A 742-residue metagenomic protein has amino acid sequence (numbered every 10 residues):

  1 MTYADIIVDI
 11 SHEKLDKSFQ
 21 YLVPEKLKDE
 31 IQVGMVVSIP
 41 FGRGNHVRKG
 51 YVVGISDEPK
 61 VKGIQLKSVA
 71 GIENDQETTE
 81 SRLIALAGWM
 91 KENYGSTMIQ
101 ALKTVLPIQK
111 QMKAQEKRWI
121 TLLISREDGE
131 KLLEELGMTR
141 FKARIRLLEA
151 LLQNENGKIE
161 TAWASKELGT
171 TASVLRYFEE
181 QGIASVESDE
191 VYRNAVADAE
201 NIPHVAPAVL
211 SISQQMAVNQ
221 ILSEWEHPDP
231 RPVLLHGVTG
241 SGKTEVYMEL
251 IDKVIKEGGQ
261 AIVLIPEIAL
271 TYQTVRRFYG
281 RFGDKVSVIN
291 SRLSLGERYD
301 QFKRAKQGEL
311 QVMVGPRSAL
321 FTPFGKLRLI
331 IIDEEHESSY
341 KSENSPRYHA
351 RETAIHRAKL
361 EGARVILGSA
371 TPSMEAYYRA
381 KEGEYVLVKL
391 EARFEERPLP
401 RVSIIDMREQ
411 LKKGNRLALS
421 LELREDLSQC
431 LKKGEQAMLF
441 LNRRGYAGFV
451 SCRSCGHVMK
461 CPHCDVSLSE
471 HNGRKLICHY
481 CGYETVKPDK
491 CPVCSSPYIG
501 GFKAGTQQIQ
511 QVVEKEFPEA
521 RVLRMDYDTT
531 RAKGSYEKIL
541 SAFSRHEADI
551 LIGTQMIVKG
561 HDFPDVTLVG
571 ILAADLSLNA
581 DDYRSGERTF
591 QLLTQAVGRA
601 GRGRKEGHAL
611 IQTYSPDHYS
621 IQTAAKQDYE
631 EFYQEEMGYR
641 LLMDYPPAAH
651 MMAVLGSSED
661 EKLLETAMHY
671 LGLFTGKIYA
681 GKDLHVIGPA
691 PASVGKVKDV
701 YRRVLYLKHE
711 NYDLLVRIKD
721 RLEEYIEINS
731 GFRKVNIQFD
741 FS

Functional and structural regions predicted by a protein language model:
M1-S369, K381-R397, G681, Y706 (+2 more regions): Accessory, non-ATPase domains that flank or precede helicase/AAA+ motor cores in DNA-metabolism machines
G54-S56, L106, S188-E190, L441-R443 (+4 more regions): A general secondary-structure junction signal
V205-S211, Q215, P228-E665, S693-G695 (+2 more regions): Inter-lobe coupling/hinge segments of SF2-like helicase ATPases
F517-A520, T675-H685, I728-R733: Short secondary-structure junctions
K662-T675: Extracytoplasmic/periplasmic
G672, V704, H709: Acidic, two-metal ion nucleic-acid-processing modules in DNA metabolism proteins
L673, K677-Y701, I737: A carboxyl-terminal module marker
